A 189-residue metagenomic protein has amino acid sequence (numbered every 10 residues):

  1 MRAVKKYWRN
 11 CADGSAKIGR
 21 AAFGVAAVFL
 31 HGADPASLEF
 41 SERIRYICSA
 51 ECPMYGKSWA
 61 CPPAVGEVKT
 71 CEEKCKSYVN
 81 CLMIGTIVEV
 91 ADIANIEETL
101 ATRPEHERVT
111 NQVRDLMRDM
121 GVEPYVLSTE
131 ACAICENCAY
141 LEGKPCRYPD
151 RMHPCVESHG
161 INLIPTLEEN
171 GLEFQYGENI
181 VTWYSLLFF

Functional and structural regions predicted by a protein language model:
A3-V4: Generic N-terminal amphipathic, Lys/Arg-enriched alpha-helix
W8, G24-S58, P62-F189: Catalytic cores of enzyme domains
G14: Long C-terminal interaction/binding lobes of large macromolecular proteins
